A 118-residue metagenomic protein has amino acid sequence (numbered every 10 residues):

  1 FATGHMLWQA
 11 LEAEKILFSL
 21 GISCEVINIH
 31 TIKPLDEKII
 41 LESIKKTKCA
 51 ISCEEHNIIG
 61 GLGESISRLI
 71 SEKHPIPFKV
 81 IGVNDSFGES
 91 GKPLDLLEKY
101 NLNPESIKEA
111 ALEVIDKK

Functional and structural regions predicted by a protein language model:
F1-K118: Thiamine diphosphate
